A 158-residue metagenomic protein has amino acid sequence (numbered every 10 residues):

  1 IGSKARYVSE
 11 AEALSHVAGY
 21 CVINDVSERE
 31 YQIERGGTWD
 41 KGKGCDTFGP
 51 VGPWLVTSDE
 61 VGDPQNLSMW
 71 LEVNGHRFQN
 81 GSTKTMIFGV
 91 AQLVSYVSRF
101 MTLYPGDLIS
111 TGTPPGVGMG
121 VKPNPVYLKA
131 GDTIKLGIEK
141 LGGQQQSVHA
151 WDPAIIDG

Functional and structural regions predicted by a protein language model:
I1-S3: Short, conserved beta-strand element in jelly-roll/cupin
A5-V8, E60-G62: Short helix-loop capping/hinge motifs at secondary-structure junctions, enriched in acidic/polar residues
R6-S9, E28-Y31: Short, well-ordered, mixed-charge alpha-helical segments that flank or form enzyme active sites
V8-Y20: N-terminal accessory regions of nucleic-acid-interacting proteins
R29-G158: Catalytic-pocket segment enriched in acidic/His residues
